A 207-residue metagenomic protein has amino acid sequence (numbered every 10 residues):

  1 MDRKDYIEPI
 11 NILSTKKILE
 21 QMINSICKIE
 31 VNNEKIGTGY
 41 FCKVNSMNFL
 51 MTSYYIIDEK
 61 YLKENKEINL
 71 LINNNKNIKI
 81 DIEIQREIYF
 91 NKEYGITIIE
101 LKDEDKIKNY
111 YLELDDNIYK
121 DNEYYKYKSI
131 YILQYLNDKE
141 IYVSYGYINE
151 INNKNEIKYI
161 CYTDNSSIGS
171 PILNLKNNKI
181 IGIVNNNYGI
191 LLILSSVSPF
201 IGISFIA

Functional and structural regions predicted by a protein language model:
M1-K43: Protease-domain processing segments flanking chymotrypsin-fold serine proteases, especially trypsin-like
K17-Q21, E150, P199, F205: Charged/polar, solvent-exposed surface patches and flexible loops
I23-N24, K28-I36, K43, M51-K158 (+3 more regions): Serine endopeptidase catalytic core focused on the charge-relay Asp
Y40, Y162-N185: Catalytic nucleophile loop of clan PA
N153, D164, Y188: Residues that form or immediately flank small-molecule/cofactor binding pockets and catalytic motifs
I180-A207: C-terminal cap/linker of serine protease catalytic domains
